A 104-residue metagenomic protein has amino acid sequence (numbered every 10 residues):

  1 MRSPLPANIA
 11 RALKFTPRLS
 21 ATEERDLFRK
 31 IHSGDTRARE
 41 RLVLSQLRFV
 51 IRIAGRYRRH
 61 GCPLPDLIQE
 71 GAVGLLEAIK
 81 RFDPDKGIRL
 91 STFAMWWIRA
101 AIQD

Functional and structural regions predicted by a protein language model:
M1-D104: Alpha-helical promoter-recognition and RNA polymerase-docking modules of transcription initiation factors, dominated by
